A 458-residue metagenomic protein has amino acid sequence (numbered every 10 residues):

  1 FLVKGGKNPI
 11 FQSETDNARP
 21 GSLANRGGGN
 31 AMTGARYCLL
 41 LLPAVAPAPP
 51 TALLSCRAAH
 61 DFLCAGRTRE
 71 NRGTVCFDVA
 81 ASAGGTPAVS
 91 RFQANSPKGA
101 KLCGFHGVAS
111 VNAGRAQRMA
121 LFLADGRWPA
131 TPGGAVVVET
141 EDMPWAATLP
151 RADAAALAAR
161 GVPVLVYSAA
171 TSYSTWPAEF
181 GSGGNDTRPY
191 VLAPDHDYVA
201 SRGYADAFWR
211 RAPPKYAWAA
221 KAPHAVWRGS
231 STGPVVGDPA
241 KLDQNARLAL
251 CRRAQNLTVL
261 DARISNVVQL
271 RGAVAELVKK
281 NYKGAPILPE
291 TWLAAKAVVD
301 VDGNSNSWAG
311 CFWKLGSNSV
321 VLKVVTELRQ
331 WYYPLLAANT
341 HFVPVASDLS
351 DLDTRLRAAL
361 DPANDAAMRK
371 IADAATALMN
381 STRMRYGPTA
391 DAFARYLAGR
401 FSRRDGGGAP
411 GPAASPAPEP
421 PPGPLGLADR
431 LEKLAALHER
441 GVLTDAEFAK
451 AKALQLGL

Functional and structural regions predicted by a protein language model:
K4-P9, S13-N17: Cationic, amphipathic, low-complexity segments that mediate targeting or membrane/lipid association
G5-G6, G21, G27-G29, G34 (+2 more regions): Residue-identity detector for glycine
R36-P47: Cleavable N-terminal signal peptides of Sec/SRP-targeted secreted and luminal proteins
A48-L288: Secretory-pathway glycan-assembly enzymes, especially type II membrane glycosyltransferases that use nucleotide-sugar
P49-L63, R67, C76, A80-T86 (+3 more regions): C-terminal amphipathic helix plus adjacent low-complexity, charged tail appended to glycosyltransferase catalytic
P286-G411: Catalytic binding pocket for nucleotide-activated donors in carbohydrate/polymer assembly enzymes
P421-L458: N-terminal J-domain/J-like co-chaperone modules of DnaJ/Hsp40 proteins
